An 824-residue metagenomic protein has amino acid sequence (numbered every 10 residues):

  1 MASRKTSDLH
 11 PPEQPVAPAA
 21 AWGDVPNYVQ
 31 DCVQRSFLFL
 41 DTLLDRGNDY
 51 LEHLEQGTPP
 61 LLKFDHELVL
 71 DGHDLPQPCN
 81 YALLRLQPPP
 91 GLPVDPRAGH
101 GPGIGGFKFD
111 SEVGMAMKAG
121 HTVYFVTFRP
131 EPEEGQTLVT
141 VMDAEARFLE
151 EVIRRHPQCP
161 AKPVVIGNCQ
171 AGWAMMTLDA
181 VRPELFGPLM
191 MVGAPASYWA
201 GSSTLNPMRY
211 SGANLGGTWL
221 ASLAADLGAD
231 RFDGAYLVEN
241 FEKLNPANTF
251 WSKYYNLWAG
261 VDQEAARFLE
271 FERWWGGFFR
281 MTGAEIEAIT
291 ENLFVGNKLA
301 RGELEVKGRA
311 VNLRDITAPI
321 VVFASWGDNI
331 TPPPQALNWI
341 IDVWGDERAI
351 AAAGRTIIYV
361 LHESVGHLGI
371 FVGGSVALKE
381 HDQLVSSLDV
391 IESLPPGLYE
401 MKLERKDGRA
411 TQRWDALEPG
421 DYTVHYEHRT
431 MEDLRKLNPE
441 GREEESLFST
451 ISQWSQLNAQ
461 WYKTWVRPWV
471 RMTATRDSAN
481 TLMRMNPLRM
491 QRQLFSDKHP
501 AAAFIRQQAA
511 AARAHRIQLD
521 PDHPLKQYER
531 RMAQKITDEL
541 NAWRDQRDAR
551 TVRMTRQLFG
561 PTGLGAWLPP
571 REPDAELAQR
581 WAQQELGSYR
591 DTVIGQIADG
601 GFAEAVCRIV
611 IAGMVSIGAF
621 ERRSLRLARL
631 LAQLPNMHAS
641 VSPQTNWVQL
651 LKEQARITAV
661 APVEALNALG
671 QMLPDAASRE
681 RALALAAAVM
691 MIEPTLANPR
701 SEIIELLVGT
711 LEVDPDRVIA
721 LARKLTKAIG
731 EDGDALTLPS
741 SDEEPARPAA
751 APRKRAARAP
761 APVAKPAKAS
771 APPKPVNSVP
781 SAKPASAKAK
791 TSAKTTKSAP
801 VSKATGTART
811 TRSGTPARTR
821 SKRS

Functional and structural regions predicted by a protein language model:
A2-D49, R154, Q158-P160, M175-A284 (+1 more regions): Alpha/beta-hydrolase-fold enzymes
A2-G23, R129, F294, K298-A300 (+2 more regions): Alpha/beta-hydrolase-fold serine-hydrolase catalytic core, especially in secreted/extracellular enzymes
Q56-P132: Short, surface-exposed "cap/lid" segments of acyl-processing enzymes
L92-P96, C169, A324-S325: The conserved beta1-alpha1 loop
E131-G135, D143-K162: Conserved acidic catalytic loop of the alpha/beta-hydrolase fold
I166-G172: Gly/Ala-rich beta-loop-alpha elbow adjacent to hydrolase catalytic centers
I316, V322-A324, D328: Short beta-strand/loop motif that positions the catalytic acidic residue of the alpha/beta-hydrolase fold
L568-A769, P773-P784, K788-K797, S802-A804 (+2 more regions): Small-residue-enriched hydrophobic alpha-helices in membranes
